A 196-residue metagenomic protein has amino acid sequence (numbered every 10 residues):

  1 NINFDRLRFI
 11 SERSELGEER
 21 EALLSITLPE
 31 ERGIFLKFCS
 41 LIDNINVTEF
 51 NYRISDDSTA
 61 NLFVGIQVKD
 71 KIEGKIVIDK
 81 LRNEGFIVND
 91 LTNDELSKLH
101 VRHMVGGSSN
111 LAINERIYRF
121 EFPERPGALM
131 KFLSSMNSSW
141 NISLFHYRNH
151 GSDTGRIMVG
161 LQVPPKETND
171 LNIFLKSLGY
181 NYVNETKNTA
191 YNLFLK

Functional and structural regions predicted by a protein language model:
N1-K196: A conserved regulatory-domain signal marking ACT and ACT-like small-molecule sensing domains and adjacent regulatory
